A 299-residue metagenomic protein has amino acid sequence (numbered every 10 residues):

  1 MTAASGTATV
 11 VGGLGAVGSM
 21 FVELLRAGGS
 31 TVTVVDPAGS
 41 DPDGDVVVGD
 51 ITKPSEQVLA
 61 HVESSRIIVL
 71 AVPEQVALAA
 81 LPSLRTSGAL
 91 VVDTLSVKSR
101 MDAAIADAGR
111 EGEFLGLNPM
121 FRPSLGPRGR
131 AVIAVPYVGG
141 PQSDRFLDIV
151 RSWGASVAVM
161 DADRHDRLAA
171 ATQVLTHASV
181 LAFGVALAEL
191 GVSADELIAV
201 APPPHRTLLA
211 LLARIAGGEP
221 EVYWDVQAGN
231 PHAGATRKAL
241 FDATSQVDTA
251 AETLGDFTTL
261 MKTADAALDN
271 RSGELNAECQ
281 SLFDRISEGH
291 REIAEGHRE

Functional and structural regions predicted by a protein language model:
M1-V58: NAD(P)+-binding Rossmann beta1-loop-alpha1 motif at the extreme N-terminus of oxidoreductases
T7, R66-I67, L90: Structural motif
V10-V11, L70, A134: Hydrophobic Val/Ile/Leu positions in short beta-strands of Rossmann-like dinucleotide-binding domains
P42-E56, A89-V91, E111-F114, A131-V132: Active-site regions of enzymes building and remodeling cell-envelope glycoconjugates
S55-R85: Rossmann-like NAD(P)-binding element
V97-A162, D166-A169: Rossmann-fold dinucleotide-binding core
R130, A134, H165-G217: Active-site-proximal catalytic alpha-helix in oxidoreductases
L197-E274: Interdomain hinge/lid region at the active-site interface of Rossmann-like NAD(P)-dependent oxidoreductases
